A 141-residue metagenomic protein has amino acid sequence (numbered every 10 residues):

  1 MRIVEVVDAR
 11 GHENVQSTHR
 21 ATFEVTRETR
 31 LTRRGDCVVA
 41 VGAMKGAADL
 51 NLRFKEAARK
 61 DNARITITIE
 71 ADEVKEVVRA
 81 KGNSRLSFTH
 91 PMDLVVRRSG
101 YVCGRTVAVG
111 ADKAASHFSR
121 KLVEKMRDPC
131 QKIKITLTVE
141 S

Functional and structural regions predicted by a protein language model:
R2-V6, H12-N14, T22, D128-K134 (+1 more regions): N-terminal intrinsically disordered, low-complexity segments enriched in P/E/S/T
G11-T32, T66, E70-R97: A low-complexity, Ser/Thr/Gly/Pro-enriched, surface-exposed linker/loop concept that marks segments flanking
T29-R33, A58-R59, S99-Y101, R127: Solvent-exposed alpha-helices and their adjacent loops that cap or buttress functional pockets in soluble metabolic
R34-V41, F54, C103-V109, V123: Short, recurring structural edge motifs at helix starts
G35-C37, D61-I67, H90-M92, R105 (+1 more regions): A generic structural signal for short beta-strands and their flanking turns/coil linkers
V38-R79: Short, well-structured hydrophobic secondary-structure segments
A43, A71, R98, A111 (+1 more regions): Short, structured patches in soluble enzyme cores that scaffold and shape functional sites
D49, V74-V123: Short, solvent-exposed interaction modules
